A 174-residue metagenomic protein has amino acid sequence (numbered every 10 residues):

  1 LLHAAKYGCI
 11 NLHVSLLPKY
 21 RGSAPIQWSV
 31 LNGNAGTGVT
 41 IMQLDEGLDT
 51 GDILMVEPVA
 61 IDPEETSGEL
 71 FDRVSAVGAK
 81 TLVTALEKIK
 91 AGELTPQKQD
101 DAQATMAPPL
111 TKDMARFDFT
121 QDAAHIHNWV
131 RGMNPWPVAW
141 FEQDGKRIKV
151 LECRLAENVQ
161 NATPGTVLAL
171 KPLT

Functional and structural regions predicted by a protein language model:
L1-M106: Donor/substrate-binding cores of folate-linked one-carbon enzymes
H13, R21, K112, R131 (+1 more regions): Basic side chains
Q27-N32, V59, T66, F71-D72 (+5 more regions): Generic alpha-helical propensity signal that fires on short helical segments and nearby coil/disordered stretches
P58-I61, A104-T120, C153-T163: Short, charged low-complexity intrinsically disordered segments located at boundaries of structured domains
T84-E142: Active-site-lining helix/loop region of Rossmann-like oxidoreductase modules
F119-T174: An anion-binding loop in the catalytic cleft
